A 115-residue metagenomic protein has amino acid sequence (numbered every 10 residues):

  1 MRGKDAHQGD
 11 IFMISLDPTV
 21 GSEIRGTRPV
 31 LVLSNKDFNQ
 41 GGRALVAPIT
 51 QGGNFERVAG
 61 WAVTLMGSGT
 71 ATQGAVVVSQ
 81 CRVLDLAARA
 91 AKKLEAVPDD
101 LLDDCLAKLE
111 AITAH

Functional and structural regions predicted by a protein language model:
M1-H115: Conserved functional hotspots at enzyme active or ligand-binding sites that engage polyanionic ligands
